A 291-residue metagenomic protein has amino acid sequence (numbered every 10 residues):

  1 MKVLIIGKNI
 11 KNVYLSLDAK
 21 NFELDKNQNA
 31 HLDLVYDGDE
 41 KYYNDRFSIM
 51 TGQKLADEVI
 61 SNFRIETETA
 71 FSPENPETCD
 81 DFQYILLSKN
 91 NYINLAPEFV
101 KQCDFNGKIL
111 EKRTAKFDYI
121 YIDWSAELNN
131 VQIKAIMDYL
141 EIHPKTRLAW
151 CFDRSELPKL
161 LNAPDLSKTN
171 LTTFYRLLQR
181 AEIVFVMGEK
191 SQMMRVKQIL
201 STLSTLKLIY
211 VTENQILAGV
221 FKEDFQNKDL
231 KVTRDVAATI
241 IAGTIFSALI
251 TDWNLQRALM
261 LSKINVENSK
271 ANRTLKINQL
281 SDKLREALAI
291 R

Functional and structural regions predicted by a protein language model:
M1-K26, A30, Y36-Q53, V59-D235 (+1 more regions): Ribokinase/PfkB-type carbohydrate-kinase core domain
F117, I240-I241, I245: Conserved hydrophobic/aromatic "anchor" residues that stabilize well-ordered secondary structure elements
F246-I250: Hydrophobic transmembrane alpha-helices
